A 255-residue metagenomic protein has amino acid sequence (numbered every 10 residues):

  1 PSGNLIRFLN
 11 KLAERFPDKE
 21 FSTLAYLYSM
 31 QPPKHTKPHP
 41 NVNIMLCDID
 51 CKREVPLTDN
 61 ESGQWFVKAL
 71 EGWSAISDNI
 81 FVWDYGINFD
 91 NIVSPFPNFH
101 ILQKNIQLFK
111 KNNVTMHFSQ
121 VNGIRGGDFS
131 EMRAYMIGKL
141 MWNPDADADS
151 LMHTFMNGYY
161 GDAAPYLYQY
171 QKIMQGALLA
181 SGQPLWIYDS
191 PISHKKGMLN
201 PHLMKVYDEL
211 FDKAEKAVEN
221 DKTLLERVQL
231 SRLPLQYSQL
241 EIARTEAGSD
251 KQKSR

Functional and structural regions predicted by a protein language model:
P1-D149, K205-D208, D212, K216-D221 (+2 more regions): Catalytic-core regions of glycoside hydrolase
L140-R255: Catalytic domains of carbohydrate-active enzymes that cleave complex glycans
